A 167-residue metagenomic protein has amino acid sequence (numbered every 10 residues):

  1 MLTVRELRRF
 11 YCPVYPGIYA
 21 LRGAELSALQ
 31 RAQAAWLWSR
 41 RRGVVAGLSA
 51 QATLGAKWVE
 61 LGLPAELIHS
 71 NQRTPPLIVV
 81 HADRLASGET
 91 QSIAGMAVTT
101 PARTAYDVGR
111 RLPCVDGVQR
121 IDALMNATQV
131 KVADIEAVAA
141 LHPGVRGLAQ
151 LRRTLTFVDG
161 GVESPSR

Functional and structural regions predicted by a protein language model:
M1-R153, G161-S166: Short gly/ser-rich loop at a beta-strand->alpha-helix junction or flexible surface loop bordering the NTP-binding
V158: Surface-exposed cleft-lining segments at the edges of enzyme active sites
